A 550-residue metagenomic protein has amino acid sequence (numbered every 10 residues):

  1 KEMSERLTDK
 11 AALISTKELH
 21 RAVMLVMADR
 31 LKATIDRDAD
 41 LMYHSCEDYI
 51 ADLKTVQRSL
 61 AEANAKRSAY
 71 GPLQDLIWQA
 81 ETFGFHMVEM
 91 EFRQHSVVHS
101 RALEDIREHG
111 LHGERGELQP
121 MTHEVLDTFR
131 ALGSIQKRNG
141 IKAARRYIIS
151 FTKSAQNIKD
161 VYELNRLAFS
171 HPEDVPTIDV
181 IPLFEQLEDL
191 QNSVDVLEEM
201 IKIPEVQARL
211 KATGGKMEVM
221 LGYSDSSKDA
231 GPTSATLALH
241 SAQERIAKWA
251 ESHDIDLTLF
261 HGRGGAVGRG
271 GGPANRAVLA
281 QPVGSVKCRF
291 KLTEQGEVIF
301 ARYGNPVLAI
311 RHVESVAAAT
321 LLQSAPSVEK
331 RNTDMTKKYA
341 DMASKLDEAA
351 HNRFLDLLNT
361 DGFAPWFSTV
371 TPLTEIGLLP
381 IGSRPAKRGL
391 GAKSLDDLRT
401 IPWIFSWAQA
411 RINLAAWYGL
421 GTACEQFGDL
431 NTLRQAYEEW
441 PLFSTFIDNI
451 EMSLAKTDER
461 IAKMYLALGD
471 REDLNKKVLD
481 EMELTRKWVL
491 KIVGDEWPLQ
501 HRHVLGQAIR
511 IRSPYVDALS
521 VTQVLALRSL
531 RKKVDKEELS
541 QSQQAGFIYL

Functional and structural regions predicted by a protein language model:
K1-N64, G71, I77, M220-K228 (+7 more regions): Catalytic cores of glycan-processing enzymes that make or break glycosidic bonds
S4-I181, E185: Structured, charged N-terminal subsegments at the starts of enzyme catalytic cores and at intra-chain domain/subunit
L53, L60, A80, F92 (+11 more regions): Generic structural hydrophobic/aromatic packing signal, biased to beta-strands
Q57-N64, I77-E81, R107, G133-Q136 (+10 more regions): Structural signal for hydrophobic packing residues in well-ordered secondary-structure cores of soluble enzyme domains
D75, D127-S134, Q156, D160-L167 (+5 more regions): Alpha-helical scaffolding segments of alpha/beta enzyme cores, especially the outer helices of TIM-barrel or partial
H86, E91-R93, V98-S100, G110-E117 (+7 more regions): Acidic, glycine-enriched catalytic cores built around paired aspartates
Q156-K159, Q191-N192, G268-G271, A508-V516: Short, solvent-exposed polar/charged micro-motifs at secondary-structure junctions
A168-L346: Catalytic or ion-translocation cores adjacent to nucleophile or general acid/base/metal-coordination motifs in diverse
